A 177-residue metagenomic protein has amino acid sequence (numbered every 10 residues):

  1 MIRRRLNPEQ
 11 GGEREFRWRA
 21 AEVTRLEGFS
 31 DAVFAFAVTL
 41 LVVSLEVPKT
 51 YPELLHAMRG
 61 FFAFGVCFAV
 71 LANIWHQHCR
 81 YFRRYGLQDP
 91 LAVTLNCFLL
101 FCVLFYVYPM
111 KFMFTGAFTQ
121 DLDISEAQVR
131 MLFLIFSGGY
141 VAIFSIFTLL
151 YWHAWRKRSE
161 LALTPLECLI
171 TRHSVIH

Functional and structural regions predicted by a protein language model:
M1-H177: Multi-pass alpha-helical transmembrane bundle typical of ion/small-solute transporters and intramembrane aspartyl
